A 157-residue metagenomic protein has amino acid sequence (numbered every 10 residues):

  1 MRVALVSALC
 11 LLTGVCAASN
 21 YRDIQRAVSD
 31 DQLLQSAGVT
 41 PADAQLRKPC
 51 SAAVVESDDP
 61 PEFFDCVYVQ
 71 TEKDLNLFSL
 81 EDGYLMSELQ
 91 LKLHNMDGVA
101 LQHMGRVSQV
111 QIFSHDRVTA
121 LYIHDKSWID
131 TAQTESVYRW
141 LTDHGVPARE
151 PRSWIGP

Functional and structural regions predicted by a protein language model:
A4-G14: Bacterial N-terminal signal peptides
C16-Q70: Anionic N-terminal interaction surfaces
P61-V110: Phosphoinositide-binding peripheral membrane targeting modules
G98-P157: Acidic, Ser/Thr- and proline-rich intrinsically disordered linker/docking segments of eukaryotic scaffolds
